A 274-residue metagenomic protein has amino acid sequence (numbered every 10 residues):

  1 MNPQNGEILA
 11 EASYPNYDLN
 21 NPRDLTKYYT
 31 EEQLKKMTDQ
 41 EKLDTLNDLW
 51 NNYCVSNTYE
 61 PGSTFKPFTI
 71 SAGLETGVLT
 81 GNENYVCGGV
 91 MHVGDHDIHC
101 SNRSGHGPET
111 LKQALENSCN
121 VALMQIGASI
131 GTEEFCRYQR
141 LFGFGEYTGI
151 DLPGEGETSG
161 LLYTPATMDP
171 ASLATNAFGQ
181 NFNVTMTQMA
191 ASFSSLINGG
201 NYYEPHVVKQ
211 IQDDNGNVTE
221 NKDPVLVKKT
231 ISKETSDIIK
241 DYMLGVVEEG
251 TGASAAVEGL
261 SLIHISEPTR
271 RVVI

Functional and structural regions predicted by a protein language model:
N2-S63, F68-S266, R270-R271: Beta-lactam-recognizing serine transpeptidase/beta-lactamase-like catalytic domain environment
